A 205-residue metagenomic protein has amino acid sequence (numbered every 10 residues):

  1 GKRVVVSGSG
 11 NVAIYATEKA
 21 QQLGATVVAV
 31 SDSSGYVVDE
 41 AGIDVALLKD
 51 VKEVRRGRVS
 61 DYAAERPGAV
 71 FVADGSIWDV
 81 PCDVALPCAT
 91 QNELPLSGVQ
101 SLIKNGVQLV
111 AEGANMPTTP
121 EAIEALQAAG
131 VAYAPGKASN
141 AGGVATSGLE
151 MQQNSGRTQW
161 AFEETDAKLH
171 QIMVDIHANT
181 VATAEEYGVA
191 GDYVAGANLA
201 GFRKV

Functional and structural regions predicted by a protein language model:
G1-P81: Glycine-rich phosphate/diphosphate-binding loop of Rossmann-like nucleotide-binding domains
N11-Q21, V99-Q100, E124, V205: Short glycine/threonine-rich loop-to-helix capping motif typified by GTGT followed within a few residues by an Asp-Pro
V12-A16, E93-S97, T118-P120, A141-V144: Short glycine/serine/threonine-rich phosphate/pyrophosphate-binding segments that cradle anionic phosphate groups
V72-C82, E93-L109: Rossmann-fold NAD(P) dinucleotide-binding segment
L86-C88, G113: Short, well-ordered coil/turn residues at beta-beta hairpins and beta-strand->alpha-helix junctions within
I103-V205: Adenosine-phosphate binding glycine-rich loop
